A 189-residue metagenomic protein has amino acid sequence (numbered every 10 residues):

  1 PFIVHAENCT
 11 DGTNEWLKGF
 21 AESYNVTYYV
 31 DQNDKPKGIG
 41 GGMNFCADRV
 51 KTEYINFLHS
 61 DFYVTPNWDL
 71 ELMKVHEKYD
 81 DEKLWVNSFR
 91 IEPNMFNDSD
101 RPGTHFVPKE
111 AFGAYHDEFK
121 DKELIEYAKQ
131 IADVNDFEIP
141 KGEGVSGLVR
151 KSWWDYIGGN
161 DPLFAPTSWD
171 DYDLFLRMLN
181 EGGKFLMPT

Functional and structural regions predicted by a protein language model:
A6-E15: A conserved acidic beta->alpha catalytic loop
K18-K37: Conserved donor nucleotide-binding strand/loop of the catalytic core
N33-V50: Glycine-rich, basic loop-to-helix element that forms the pyrophosphate-binding segment of sugar-nucleotide handling
G40, G113-E118, I125-K151: A recurrent flexible, glycine/aromatic-enriched loop bordering the glycosyltransferase active site that acts as
I55: Short aromatic/hydrophobic "clamp" motif used to bind/position activated sugar donors
H59-Y63: The conserved acidic donor/metal-binding loop of glycosyltransferases
N67-A114: Conserved donor NDP-sugar-binding/catalytic core segment of glycosyltransferases
L72, P140-G158, F164-T189: A short, conserved alpha-helix in the catalytic core of glycosyltransferases
